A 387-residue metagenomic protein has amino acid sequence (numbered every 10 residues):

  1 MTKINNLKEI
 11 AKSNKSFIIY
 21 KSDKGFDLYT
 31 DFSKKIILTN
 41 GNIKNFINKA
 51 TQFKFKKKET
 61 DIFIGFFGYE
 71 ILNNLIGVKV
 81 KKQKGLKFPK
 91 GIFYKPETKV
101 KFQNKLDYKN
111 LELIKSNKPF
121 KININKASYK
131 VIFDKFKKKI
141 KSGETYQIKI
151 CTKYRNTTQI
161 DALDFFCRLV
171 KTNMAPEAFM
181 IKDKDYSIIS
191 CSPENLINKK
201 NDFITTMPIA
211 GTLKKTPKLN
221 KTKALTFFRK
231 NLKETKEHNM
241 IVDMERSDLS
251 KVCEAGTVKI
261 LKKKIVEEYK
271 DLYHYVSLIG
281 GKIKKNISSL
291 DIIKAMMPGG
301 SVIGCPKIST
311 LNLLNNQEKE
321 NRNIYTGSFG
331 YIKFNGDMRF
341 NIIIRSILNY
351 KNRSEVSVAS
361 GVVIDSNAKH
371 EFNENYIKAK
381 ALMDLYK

Functional and structural regions predicted by a protein language model:
M1-K387: Extended alpha-helical targeting/anchoring segments, especially N-terminal organellar/secretory targeting helices
